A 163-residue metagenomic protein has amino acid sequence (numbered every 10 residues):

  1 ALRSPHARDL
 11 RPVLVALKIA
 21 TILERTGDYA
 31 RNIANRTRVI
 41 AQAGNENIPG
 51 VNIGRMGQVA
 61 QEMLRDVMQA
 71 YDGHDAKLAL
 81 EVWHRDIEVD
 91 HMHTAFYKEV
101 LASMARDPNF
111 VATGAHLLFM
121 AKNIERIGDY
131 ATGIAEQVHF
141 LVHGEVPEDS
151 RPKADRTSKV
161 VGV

Functional and structural regions predicted by a protein language model:
A1-V163: Cytosolic, long alpha-helical scaffolding segments
